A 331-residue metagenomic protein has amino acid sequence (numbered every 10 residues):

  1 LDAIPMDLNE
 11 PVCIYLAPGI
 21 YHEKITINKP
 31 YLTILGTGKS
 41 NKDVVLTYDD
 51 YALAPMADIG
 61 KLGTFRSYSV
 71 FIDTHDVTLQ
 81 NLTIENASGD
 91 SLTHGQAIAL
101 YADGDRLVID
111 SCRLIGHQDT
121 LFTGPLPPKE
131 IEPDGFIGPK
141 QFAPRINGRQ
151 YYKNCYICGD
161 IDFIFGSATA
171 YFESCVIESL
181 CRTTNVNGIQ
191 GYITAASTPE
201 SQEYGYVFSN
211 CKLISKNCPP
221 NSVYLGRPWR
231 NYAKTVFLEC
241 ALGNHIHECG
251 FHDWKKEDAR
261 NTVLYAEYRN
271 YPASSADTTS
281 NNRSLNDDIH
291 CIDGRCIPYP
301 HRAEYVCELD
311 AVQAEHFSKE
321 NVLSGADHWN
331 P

Functional and structural regions predicted by a protein language model:
L1-P331: Sequence-level preference for short, compositionally simple segments enriched in small aliphatic or small polar residues
